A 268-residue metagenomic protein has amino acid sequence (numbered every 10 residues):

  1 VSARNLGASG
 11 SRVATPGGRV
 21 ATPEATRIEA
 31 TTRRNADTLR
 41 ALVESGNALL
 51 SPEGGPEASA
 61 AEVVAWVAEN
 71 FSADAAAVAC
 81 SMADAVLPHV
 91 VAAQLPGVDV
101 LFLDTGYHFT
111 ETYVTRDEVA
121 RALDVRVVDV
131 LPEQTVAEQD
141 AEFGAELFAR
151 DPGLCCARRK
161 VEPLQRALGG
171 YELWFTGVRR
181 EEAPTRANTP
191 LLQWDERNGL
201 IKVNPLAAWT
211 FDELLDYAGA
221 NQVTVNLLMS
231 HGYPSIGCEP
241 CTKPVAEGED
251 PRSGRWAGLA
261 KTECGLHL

Functional and structural regions predicted by a protein language model:
S2-G7, R12, P23-L268: Nucleotide-activated chemistry modules centered on ATP-dependent adenylation/adenylyltransferase
P16-G18: Ser/Thr/Pro-rich low-complexity tandem-repeat tracts
